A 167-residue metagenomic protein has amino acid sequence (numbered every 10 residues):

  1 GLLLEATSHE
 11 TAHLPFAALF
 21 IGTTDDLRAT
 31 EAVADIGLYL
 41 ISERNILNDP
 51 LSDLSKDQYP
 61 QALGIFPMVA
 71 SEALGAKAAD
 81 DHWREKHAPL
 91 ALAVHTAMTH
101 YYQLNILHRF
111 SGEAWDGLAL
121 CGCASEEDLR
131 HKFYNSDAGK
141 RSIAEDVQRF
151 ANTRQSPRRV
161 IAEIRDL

Functional and structural regions predicted by a protein language model:
G1-L167: Macromolecular interaction modules
